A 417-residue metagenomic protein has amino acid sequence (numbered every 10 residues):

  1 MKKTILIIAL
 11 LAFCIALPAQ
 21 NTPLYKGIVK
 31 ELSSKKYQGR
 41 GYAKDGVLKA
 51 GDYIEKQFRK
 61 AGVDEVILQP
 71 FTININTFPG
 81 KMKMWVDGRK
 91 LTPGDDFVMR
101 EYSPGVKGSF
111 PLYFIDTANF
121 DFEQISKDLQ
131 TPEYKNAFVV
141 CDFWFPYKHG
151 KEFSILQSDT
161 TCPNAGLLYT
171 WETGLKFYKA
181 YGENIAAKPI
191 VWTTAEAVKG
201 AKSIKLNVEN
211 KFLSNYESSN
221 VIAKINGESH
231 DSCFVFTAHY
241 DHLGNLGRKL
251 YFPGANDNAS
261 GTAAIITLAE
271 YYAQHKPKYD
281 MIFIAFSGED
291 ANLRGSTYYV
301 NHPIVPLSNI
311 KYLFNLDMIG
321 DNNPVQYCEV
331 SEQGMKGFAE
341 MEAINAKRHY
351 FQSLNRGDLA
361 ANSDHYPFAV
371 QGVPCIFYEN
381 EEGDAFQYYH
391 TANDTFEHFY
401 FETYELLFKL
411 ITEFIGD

Functional and structural regions predicted by a protein language model:
M1-P23: Bacterial Sec-dependent N-terminal signal peptides
N21-D45, A61, E65-I67, K81-V86 (+3 more regions): N-terminal capping segment at the start of a domain
K35-D45, P70-I73, M99-E101, F114-A118 (+7 more regions): Second-shell loop/turn segments in exported
Q38-G150: Noncatalytic luminal/extracellular "stalk/propeptide" segments of secretory-pathway proteins
P104-E123, W171-G254, E270, K278: Soluble metallo-hydrolase cores and metallopeptidase-like ectodomains found primarily in the secretory/periplasmic
F143-P146, V221, F236, D241-H242 (+2 more regions): Alpha-helical metal-binding/catalytic segments enriched in His/Glu/Asp
E270, A385-D417: His/Asp/Glu-rich mid-to-C-terminal helical/loop segments that flank catalytic regions of hydrolases
P277, F286-Q387: Metal-dependent peptidase/peptidase-like ectodomains
